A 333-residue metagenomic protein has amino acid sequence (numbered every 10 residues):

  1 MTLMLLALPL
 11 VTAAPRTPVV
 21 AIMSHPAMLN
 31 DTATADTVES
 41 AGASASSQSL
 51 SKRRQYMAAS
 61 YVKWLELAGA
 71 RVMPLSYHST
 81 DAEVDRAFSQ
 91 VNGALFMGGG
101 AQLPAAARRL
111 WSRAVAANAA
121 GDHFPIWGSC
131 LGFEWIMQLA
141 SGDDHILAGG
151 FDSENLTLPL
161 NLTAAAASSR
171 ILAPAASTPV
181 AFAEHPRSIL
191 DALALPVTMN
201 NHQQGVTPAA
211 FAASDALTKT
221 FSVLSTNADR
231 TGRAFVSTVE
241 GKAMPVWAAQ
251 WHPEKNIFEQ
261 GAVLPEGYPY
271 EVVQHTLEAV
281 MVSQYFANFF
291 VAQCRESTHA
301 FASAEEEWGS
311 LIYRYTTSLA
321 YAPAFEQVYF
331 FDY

Functional and structural regions predicted by a protein language model:
T2-A243, P253-Y333: N-terminal beta1-alpha1 cap of cysteine-dependent amidohydrolase-like domains
P245-A249: Catalytic His-Asp charge-relay segment
